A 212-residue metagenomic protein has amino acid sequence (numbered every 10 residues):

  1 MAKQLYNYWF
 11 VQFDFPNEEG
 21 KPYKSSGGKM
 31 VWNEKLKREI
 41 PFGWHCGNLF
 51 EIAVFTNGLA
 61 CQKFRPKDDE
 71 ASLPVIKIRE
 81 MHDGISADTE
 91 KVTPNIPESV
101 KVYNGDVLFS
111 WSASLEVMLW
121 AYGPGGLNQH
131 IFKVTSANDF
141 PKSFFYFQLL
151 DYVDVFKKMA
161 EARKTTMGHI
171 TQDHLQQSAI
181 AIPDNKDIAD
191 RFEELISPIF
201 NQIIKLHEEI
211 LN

Functional and structural regions predicted by a protein language model:
M1-W9, S25-A60, D184-N212: Non-catalytic DNA-recognition/assembly elements of restriction-modification systems
F15: Regulatory/sensor and coupling segments of signal-transduction and defense proteins
G20-S25, Q62-E70, M159-A162: Short coil/turn segments at secondary-structure boundaries
K29-E39, G47-R65, A71-N104, L127 (+1 more regions): Sequence-specific dsDNA recognition surfaces
E39-G43, I131-K142, K158, G168 (+1 more regions): Proline-centric
K77-I78, I96-V155, A160-T165, T171-L175: A short beta-sheet element
H82, S114, D184: Flexible, active-site-proximal loop/turn residues at the rims of small-molecule/cofactor binding pockets and catalytic
